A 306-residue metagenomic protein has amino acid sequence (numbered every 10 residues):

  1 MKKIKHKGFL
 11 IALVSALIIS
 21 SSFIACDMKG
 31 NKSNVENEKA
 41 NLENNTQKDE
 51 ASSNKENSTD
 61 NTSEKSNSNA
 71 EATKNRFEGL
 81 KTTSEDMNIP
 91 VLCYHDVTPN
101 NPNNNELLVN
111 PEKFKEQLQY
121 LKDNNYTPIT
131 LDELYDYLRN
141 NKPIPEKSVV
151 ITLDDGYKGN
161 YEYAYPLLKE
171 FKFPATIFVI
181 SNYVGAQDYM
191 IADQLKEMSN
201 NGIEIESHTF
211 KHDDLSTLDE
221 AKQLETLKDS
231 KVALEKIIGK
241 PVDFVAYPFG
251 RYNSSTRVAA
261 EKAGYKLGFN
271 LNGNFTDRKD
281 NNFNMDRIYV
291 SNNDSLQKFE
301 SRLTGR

Functional and structural regions predicted by a protein language model:
M1-N31: Sec-dependent N-terminal signal peptides of Gram-positive bacterial secreted proteins and lipoproteins
F23-A51: Signal peptide processing junction and immediate N-terminal pro/mature segment of secreted/exported proteins
E38, L42-K48, N57-T152, K158-G159 (+1 more regions): C-terminal active-site subregion of NodB/CE4 polysaccharide deacetylases
V91-C93, T127-L131, K169, P174-G185 (+2 more regions): Short, well-structured secondary-structure segments
Y157-K158, K211: Short, glycine/acidic-enriched loop or turn micro-motifs at the edges of active sites
Y165-F173, M190-S207, E261, T276 (+1 more regions): Acidic (Asp/Glu)-rich catalytic clusters
E206-E220: Substrate-binding clefts and substrate-entry loops adjacent to catalytic sites of polymer-processing enzymes acting on
